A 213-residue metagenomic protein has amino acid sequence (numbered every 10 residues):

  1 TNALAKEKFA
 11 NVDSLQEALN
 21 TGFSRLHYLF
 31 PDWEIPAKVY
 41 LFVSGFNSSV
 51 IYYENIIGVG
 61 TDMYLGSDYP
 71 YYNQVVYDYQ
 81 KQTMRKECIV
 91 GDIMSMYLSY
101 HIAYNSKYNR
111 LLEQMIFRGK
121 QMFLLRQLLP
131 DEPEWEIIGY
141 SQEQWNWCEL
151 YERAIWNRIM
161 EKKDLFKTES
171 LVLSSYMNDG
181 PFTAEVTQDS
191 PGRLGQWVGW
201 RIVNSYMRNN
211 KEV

Functional and structural regions predicted by a protein language model:
N2-W145, V213: Acidic/His-rich structured neighborhood in mature extracellular/periplasmic domains
K8, G58, D62-M63, R158 (+4 more regions): Residue-level preference for alpha-helix termini and adjacent loops
H27, L125, W156, M160 (+2 more regions): Non-transmembrane alpha-helical segments in soluble domains of secreted/periplasmic/extracellular proteins
I51-V59, R153-I159, V186-R193: Short, charged low-complexity intrinsically disordered segments located at boundaries of structured domains
M122-T183: Acidic/His/Gly-enriched intrinsically disordered linker/tail segments that often contain short helix/coil "MoRF-like"
F166-V213: C-terminal soluble interaction/assembly domains
